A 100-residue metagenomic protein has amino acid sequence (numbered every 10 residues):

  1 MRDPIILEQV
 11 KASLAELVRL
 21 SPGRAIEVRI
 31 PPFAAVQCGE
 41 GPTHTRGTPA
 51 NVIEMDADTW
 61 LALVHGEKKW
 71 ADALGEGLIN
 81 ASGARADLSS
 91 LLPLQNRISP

Functional and structural regions predicted by a protein language model:
M1-P100: Feature captures hydrophobic
